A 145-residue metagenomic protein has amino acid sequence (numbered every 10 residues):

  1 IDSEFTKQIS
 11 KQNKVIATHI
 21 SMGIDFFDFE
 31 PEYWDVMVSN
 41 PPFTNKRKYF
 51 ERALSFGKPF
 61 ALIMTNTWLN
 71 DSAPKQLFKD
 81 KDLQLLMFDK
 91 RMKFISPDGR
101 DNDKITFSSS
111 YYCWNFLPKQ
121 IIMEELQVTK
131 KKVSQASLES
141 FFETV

Functional and structural regions predicted by a protein language model:
I1-V145: Class I S-adenosyl-L-methionine-dependent methyltransferase catalytic core
